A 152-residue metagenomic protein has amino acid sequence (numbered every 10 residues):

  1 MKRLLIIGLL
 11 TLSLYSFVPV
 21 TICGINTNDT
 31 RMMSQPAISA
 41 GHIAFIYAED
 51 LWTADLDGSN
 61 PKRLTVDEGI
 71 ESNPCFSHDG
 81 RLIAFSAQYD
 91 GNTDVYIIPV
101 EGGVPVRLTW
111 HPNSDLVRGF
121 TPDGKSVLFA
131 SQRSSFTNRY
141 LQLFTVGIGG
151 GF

Functional and structural regions predicted by a protein language model:
M1-L4: Positively charged n-region of N-terminal signal peptides that target proteins for export
I7-P19: Bacterial N-terminal signal peptides
T21-C23: Sec/Tat signal peptide C-region and signal peptidase I cleavage site
I25-L56, N73: Beta-strand-rich domains and repeat architectures in extracellular enzymes and scaffolds, especially beta-propellers
A40-G41, D79-R81, D123-K125: Short coil/turn segments that connect the beta-strands within blades of beta-propeller domains
I46-W52, T65-E71, A84-Y96, V104-L116 (+1 more regions): A flexible loop/linker signature enriched in serine peptidases of the S9 family
